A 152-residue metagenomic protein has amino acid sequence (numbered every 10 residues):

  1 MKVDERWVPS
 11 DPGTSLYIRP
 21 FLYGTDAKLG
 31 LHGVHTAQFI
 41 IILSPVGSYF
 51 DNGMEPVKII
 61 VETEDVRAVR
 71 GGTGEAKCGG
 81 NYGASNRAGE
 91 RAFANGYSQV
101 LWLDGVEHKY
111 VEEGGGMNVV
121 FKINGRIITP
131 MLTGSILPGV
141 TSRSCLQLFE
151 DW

Functional and structural regions predicted by a protein language model:
M1-V3, P9-D11: N-terminal leader/propeptide and maturation segments of large enzyme subunits in energy/redox metabolism and hydrolases
E5-R6, F21-T25: Active-site loop/lid in soluble adenylation, ligation, and acyl-transfer enzymes
W7-V8, L31: Short boundary motifs at domain starts and secondary-structure transition points
S15-Y17: C-terminal catalytic domains of large/alpha subunits in multi-subunit enzymes
F21, K28-W152: Helix-start/capping segments and mature chain N-termini
